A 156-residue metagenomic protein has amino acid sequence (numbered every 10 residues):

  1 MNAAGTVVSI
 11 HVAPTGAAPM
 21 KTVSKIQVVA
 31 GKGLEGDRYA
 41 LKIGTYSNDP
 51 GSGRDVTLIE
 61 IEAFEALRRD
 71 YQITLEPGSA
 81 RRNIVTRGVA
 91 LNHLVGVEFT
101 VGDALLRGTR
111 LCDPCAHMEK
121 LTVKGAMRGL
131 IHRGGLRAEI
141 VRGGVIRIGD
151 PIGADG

Functional and structural regions predicted by a protein language model:
M1-G156: Metal-cofactor-dependent catalytic cores
